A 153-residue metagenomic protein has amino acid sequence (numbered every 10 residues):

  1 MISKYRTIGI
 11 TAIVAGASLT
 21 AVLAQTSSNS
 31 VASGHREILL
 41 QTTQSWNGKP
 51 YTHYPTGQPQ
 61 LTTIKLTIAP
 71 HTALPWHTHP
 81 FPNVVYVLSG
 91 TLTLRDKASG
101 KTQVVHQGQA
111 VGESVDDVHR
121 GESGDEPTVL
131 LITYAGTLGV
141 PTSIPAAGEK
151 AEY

Functional and structural regions predicted by a protein language model:
I2-G9, G16-Q60, V104, V111 (+1 more regions): A short, N-terminal "cap"/entry segment at the start of jelly-roll beta-barrel domains of the cupin/DSBH fold
T56-P59, H71-V84: A short beta-loop-beta micro-motif enriched in histidine and acidic residues
I68, A98-D116: Short acidic-glycine-tyrosine-enriched beta hairpin
A73-P75, T93, A110-G121: Histidine-centered metal-chelating micro-motifs
L74-H79, D96, Q103, G121-S123: Short histidine-centered beta-strand/loop micro-motifs that create catalytic or ligand/metal-coordination sites
H79-A98: Glycine- and acidic-residue-biased ligand/ion/polar-headgroup-sensing regions
V115-P141: Ligand-binding loop in jelly-roll beta-barrel domains
